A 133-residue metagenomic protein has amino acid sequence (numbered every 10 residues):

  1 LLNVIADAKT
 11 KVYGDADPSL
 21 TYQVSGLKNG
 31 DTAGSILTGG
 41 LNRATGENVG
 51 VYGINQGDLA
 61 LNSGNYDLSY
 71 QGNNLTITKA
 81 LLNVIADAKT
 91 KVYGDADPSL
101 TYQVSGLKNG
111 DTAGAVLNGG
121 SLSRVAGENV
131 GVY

Functional and structural regions predicted by a protein language model:
L1-Y133: Solvent-exposed beta-strand/loop surfaces, strongest in extracytoplasmic domains of secreted and cell-surface proteins
